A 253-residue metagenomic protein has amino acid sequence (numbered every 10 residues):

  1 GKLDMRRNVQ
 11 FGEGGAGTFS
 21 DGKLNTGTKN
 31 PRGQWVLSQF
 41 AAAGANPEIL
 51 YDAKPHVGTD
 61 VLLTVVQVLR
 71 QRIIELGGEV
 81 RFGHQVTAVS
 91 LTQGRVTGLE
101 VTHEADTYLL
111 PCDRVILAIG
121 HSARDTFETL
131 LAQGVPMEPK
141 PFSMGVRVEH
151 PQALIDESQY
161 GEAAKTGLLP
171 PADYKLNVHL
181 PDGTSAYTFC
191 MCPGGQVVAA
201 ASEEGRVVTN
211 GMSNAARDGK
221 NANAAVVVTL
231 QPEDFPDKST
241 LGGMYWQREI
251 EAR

Functional and structural regions predicted by a protein language model:
G1-R253: Residues forming the flavin
